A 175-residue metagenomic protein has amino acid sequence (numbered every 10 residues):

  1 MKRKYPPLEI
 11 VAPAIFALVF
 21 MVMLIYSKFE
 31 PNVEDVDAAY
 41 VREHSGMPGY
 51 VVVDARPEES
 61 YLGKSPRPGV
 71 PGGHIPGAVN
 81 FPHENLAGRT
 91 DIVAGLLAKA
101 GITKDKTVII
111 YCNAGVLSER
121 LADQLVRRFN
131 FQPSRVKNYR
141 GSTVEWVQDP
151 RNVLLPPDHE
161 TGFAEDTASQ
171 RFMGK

Functional and structural regions predicted by a protein language model:
K2-Y50, E58-T107, V116-K175: Rhodanese-like catalytic fold shared by cysteine-dependent sulfurtransferases and DSP/PTP-type phosphatases
V53: Active-site flanking residues adjacent to catalytic metal/cofactor-binding acidic residues
Y111-C112: Short, surface-exposed ligand- or partner-binding patches at beta-edge/loop junctions that are enriched in aromatics
